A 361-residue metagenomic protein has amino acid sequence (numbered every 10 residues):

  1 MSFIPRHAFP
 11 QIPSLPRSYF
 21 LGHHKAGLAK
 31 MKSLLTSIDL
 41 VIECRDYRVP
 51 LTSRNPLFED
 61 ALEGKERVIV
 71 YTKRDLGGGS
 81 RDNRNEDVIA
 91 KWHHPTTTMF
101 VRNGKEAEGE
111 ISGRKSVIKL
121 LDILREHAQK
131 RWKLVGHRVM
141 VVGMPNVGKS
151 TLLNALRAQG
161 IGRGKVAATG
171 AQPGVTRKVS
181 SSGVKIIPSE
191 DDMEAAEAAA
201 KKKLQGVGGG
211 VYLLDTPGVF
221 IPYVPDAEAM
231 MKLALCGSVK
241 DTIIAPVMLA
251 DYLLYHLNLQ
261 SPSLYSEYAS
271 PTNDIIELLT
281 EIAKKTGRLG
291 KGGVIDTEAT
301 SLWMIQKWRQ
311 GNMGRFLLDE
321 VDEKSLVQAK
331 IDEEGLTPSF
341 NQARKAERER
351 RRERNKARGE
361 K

Functional and structural regions predicted by a protein language model:
S2-L40, R48-V49, R54, A61-V68 (+2 more regions): Helix-rich effector regions associated with P-loop NTPase G domains
E43: Non-catalytic nucleic-acid substrate-recognition regions in nucleic-acid-modifying enzymes
D46-V49, I89: Primarily NTPase-proximal linker/entry elements flanking Walker-type ATP/GTP-binding cores
T52-P56, S80-D82: Short, glycine/acidic-enriched capping/hinge loops at junctions between secondary-structure elements
V68, R74-P145, A155-G170, G287-L289 (+1 more regions): Canonical P-loop GTPase G-domain recognition
P145-N146, P217: A short acidic Gly-Thr/Ser loop motif
K149: Conserved lysine of the Walker
L152: Hydrophobic positions on the alpha1 helix immediately C-terminal to the Walker A/P-loop
